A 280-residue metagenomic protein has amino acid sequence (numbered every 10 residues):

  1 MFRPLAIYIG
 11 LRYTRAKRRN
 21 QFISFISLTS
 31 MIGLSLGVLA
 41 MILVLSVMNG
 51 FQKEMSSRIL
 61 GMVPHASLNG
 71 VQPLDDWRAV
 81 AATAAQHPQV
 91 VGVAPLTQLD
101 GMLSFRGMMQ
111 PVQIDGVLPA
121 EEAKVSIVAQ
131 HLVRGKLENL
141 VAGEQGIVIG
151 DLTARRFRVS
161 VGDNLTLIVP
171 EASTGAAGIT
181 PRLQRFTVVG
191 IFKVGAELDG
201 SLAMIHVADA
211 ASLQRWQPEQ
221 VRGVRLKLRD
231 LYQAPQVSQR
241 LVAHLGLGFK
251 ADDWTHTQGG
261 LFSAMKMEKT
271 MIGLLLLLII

Functional and structural regions predicted by a protein language model:
M1-V38: N-terminal Sec/SRP start-transfer signal
Y8-R12, K53, S57-P64, A243 (+1 more regions): Short amphipathic alpha-helical coupling elements at transmembrane boundaries
A16, N20, L28, Q86 (+2 more regions): Membrane-interface junctions
I23-N49, K266-I280: Hydrophobic alpha-helical transmembrane segments of multi-pass inner-membrane transport and secretion
M48, Q52-A81: Membrane-interface junction motifs in transport/secretion proteins
V80-A85, V128, V237-H244: Short amphipathic alpha-helices in soluble, non-transmembrane regions that often serve as interface/regulatory elements
A82-M204, A208-E219: A structural signal for hydrophobic secondary-structure junctions, strongest on transmembrane helix-loop-helix units
E171-A172, I179-L275: Mechanotransmission and gating elements of multispan inner-membrane complexes involved in transport and envelope
